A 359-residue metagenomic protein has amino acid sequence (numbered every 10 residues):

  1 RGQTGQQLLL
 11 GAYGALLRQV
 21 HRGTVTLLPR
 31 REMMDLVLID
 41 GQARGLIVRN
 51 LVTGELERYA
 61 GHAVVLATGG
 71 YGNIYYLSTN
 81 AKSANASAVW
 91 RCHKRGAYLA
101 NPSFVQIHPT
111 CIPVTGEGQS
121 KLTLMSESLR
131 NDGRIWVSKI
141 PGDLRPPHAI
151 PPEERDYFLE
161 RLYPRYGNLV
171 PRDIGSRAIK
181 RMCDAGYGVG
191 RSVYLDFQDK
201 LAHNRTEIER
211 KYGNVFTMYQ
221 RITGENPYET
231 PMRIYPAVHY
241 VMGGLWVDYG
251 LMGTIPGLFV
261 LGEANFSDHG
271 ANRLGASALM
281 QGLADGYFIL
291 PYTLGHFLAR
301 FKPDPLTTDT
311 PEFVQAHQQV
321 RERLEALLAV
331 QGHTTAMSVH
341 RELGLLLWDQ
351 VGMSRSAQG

Functional and structural regions predicted by a protein language model:
R1-E55, A67, C111-L124: Conserved redox-cofactor binding core of oxidoreductases
L28-P29, M34-A43, V48-R49, K211-N265: A glycine-rich dinucleotide-binding beta-alpha-beta segment and adjacent secondary-structure elements that constitute
E32-L36, Q106-T115, R233-V241, K302-L324: A glycine-rich phosphate-binding loop feature that marks nucleotide/adenosyl-phosphate handling sites
V52-A63, T254: Core beta-strand elements of the Rossmann-like FAD/NAD(P) dinucleotide-binding domain in flavoenzyme oxidoreductases
A63-G118, L122, D184-Y187, H269-Y292: Glycine-rich loop(s) and the adjacent beta-strand/alpha-helix scaffold that form part
R91, Y98-R221, Y292-G295: An anion/pyrophosphate-binding glycine-rich loop and adjacent beta-alpha core in soluble alpha-beta enzymes
G253-L324: Catalytic phosphate/nucleotide-handling subdomain of diverse soluble enzymes
L298-G359: Long, amphipathic alpha-helical stalk/connector segments used for oligomerization, subunit docking, or mechanical
